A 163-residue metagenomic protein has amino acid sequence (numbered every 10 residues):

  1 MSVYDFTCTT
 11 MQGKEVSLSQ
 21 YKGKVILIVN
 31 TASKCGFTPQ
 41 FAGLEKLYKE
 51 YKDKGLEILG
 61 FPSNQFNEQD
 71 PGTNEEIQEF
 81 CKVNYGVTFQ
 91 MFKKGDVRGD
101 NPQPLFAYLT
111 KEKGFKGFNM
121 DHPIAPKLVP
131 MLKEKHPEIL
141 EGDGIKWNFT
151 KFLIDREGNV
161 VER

Functional and structural regions predicted by a protein language model:
M1, Q20-K22, D53, D100 (+1 more regions): A generic fold-level signal
M1-S19: N-terminal "domain-start" segment that seeds a small globular fold
V3-Y4, I26, N148-T150: Short loop/turn microsegments at loop-to-beta-strand junctions
K24-I26, S33-K34, T38-P62, C81-Y85: Conserved helix-turn-beta segment immediately C-terminal to the redox Cys motif in thioredoxin-like folds
N30, K52-N74, V87-G99: Thiol-based oxidoreductase modules, predominantly thioredoxin-like and allied folds used for disulfide exchange
Q40-G43, T73, I77, N101-P102: Stable alpha-helical elements in mature extracytoplasmic
F80-K82, G86-R163: Thiol/selenol-based redox catalytic cores and closely related redox-interacting motifs
